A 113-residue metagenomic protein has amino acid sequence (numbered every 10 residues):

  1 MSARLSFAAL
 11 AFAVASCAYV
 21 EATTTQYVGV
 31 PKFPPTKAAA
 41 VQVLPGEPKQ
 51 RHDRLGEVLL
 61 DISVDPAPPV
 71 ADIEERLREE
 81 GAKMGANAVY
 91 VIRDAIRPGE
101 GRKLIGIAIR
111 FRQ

Functional and structural regions predicted by a protein language model:
M1-C17: Sec-dependent bacterial lipoprotein signal peptides
S2, G85-N87, F111-R112: Short helix C-cap/helix-to-loop transition motifs enriched in small/turn-promoting residues
A15-F33: Bacterial Sec signal peptide processing site at the extreme N-terminus
P35-P69: Post-signal-peptide N-terminal segment of Sec-exported extracytoplasmic proteins
A39, R54-G56, G85-A88, E100-I107: Envelope-exposed proteins and targeting segments
K49, A67, I96-Q113: Short acidic, glycine/proline-enriched helix-loop-strand junctions
L55-R93: Short, well-ordered alpha-helical segments
